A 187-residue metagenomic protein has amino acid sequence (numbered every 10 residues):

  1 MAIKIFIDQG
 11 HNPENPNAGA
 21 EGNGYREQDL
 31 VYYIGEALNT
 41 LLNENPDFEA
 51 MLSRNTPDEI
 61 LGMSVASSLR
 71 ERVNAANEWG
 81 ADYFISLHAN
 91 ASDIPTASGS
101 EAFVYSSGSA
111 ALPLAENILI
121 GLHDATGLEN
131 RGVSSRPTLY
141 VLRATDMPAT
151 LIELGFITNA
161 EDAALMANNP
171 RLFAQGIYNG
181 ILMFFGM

Functional and structural regions predicted by a protein language model:
A2-S100, V104-P113: Catalytic-core regions of hydrolytic enzymes
I3-D8, E14-N17, N74, W79 (+3 more regions): Active-site-adjacent mobile loop/cap segments within catalytic or ligand-binding domains
Y25-R26, F103-S106, G121-D124, P170-F173: Short, low-complexity, polar/charged sequence segments that are solvent-exposed and flexible
E36-D47, N77-A81, L119-G127, Y178 (+1 more regions): Sec-exported extracytoplasmic/periplasmic mature domains
D47, G99, N130, D146-P148: A generic structural signal for alpha->beta connector loops
S53, T126, T145: Ser/Thr-centric signal marking residues that sit in or immediately flank functional binding/regulatory motifs
S109-S135: Active-site-adjacent substrate-binding region of metalloamidase/peptidase-like peptide-processing proteins
